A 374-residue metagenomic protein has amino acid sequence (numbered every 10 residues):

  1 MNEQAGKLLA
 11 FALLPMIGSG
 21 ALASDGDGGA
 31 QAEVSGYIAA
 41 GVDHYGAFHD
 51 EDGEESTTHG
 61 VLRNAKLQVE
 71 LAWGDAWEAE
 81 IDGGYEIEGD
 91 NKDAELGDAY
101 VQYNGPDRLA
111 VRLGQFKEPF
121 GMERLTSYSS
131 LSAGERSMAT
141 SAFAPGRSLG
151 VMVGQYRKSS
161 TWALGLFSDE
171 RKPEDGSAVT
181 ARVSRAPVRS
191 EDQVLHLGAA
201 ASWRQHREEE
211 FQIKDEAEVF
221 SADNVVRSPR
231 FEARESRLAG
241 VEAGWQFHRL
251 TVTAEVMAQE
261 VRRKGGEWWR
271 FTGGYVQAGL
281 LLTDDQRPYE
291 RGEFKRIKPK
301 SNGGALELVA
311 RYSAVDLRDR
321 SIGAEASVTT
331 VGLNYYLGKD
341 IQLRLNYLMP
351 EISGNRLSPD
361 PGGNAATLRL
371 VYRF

Functional and structural regions predicted by a protein language model:
M1-L9: Bacterial N-terminal signal peptides that target proteins for export
A21-A23: Boundary at the C-terminal end of the N-terminal hydrophobic targeting segment
D25-G46, E54-R207, Y275, G279-K300 (+1 more regions): Outer membrane beta-barrel
D27, G53-E55, F211-F374: Outer-membrane beta-barrel pore domains
